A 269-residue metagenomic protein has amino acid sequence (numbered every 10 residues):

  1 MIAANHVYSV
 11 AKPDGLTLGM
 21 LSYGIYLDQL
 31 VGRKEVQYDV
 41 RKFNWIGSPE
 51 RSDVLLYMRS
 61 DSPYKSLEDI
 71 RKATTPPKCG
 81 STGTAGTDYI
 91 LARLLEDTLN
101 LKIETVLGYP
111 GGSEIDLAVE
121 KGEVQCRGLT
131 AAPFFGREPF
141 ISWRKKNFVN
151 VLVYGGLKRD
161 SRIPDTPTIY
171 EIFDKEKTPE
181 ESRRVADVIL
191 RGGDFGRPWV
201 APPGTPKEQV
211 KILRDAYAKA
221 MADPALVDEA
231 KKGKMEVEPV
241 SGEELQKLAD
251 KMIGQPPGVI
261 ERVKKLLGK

Functional and structural regions predicted by a protein language model:
M1-P13, R93-L94, T98, S113-R127 (+3 more regions): Short helices/loops that flank or line small-molecule/ion binding pockets
H6-T17, I25, Q29-K121, F173-R184 (+1 more regions): Hinge/capping helix and adjacent helix->loop/strand transition within the periplasmic-binding protein
D14-L21, K78-G80, V124-F134, V151-L152: Paired acidic/hydrophobic, glycine-rich loop segments that form the ligand-binding mouth/hinge of periplasmic-binding
Y23-G24, G108-G112, A131-F134, G155-R159: Glycine-rich beta-alpha junction loops
Y38-P49, K102-G108, P139-G192, S241 (+1 more regions): Short beta-strand->loop
K102, Q125, E236: Residue-level detector of anion-binding/catalytic polar loops
K145-V151, D174-K175, G204-K269: An extracytoplasmic/periplasmic, membrane-proximal ligand-sensing/linker region
